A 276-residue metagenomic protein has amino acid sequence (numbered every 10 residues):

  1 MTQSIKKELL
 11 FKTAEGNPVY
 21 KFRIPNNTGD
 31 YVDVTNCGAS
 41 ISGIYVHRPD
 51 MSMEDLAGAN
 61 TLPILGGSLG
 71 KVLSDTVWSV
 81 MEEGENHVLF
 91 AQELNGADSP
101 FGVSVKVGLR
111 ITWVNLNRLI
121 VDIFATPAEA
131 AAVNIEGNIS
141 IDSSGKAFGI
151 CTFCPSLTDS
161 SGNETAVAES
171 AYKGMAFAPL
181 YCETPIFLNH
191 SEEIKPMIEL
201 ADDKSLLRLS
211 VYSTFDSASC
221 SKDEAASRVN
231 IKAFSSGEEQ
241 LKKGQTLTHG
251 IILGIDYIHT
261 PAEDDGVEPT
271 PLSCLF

Functional and structural regions predicted by a protein language model:
T2-F276: An exposed, glycine/acidic-rich loop-and-rim segment of catalytic or binding clefts
